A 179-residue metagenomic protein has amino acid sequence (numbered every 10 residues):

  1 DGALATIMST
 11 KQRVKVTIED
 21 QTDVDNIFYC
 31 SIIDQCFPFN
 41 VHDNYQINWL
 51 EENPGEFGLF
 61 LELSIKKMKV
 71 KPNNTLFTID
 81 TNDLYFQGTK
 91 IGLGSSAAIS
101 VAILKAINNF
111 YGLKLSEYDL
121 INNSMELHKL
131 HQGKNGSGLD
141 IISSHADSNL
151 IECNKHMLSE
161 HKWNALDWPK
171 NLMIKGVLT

Functional and structural regions predicted by a protein language model:
D1-T10, D25-S31, P38-V41, N109-T179: ATP-dependent small-molecule kinase catalytic core of the GHMP/sugar-kinase superfamily and closely related
K11-E126: Anion-binding (especially nucleotide phosphate/pyrophosphate-binding) glycine-rich loop and adjoining beta-alpha core
